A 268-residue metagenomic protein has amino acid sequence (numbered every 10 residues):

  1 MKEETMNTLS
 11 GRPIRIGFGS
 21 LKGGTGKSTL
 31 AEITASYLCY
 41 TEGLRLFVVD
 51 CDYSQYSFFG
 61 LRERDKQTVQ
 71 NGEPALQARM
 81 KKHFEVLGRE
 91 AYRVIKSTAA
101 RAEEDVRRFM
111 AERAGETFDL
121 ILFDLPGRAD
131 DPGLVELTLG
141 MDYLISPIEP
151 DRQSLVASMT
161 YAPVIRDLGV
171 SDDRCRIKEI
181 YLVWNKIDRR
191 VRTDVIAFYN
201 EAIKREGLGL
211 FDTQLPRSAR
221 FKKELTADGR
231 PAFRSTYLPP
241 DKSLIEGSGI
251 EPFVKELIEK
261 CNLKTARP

Functional and structural regions predicted by a protein language model:
M1-L21: Extreme N-terminal, non-catalytic leader segments that precede Walker-type/kinase nucleotide-binding cores
L9, G19-T25, Y40-L120: P-loop/Walker-type NTP enzyme "switch/lid" segment
T29-L30: Hydrophobic positions on the alpha1 helix immediately C-terminal to the Walker A/P-loop
I33-Y37: Active-site signature of alpha/beta-hydrolase-fold catalytic machinery across serine- and Asp/Cys-nucleophile hydrolases
R113-L134: Switch II (G3) loop of P-loop NTPases
G133-R152: Inter-motif core of Ras-like GTPase G domains
K186-S235: Beta-strand-loop-alpha "switch" segments that mediate conformational coupling across diverse proteins
A232-P268: NTP-binding/hydrolysis catalytic cores, primarily Walker-type P-loop NTPases
